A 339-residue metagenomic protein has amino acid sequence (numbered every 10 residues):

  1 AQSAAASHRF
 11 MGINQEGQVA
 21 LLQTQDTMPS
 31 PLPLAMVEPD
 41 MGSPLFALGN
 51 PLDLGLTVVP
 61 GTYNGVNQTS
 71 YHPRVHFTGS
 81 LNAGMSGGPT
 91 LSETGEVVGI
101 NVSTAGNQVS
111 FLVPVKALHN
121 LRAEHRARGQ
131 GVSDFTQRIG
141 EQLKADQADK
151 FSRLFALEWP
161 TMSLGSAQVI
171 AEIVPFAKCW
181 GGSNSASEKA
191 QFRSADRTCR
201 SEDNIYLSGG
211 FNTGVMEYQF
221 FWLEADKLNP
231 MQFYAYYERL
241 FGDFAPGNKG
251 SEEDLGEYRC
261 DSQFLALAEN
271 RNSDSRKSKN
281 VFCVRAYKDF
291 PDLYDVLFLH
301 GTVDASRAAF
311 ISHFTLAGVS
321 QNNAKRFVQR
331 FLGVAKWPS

Functional and structural regions predicted by a protein language model:
A1-L48, D53-L56, Y71-R74: Conserved active-site neighborhood of the chymotrypsin/trypsin-like protease fold
R9-M11, N64, N82, C179: Conserved positions in beta-strands of structured domains
F10, V97-A167: C-terminal cap/linker of serine protease catalytic domains
T24-P31, G55-Q130: Active-site region of chymotrypsin-like
I139-Q142, Q263-S339: Short, well-structured beta-strand
Q168-C179, F331, A335: Short conserved aromatic/hydrophobic patches within beta-strands of well-structured domains
A177-G242: Secretory pathway targeting signatures of secreted, lumenal, and periplasmic proteins
